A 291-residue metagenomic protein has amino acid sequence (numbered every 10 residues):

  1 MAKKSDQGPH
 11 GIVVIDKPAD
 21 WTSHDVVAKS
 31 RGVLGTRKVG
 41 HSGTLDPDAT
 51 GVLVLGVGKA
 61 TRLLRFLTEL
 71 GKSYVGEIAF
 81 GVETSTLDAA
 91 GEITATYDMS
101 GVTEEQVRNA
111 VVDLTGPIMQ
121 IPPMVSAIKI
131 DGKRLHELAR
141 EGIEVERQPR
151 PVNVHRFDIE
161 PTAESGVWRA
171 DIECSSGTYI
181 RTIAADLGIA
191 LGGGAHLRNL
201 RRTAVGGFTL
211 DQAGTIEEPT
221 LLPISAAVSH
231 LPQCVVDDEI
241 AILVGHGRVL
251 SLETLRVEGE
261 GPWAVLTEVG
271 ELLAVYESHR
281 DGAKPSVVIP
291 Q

Functional and structural regions predicted by a protein language model:
M1-D16, H24-H41, L45, A49 (+6 more regions): Accessory RNA 3′-end/elbow-binding domains used by RNA modification enzymes
S30-T36, T50, V54, E144-T182 (+1 more regions): The conserved catalytic core of RNA pseudouridine synthases
K38-T68, E137, E141: Glycine/acidic-rich beta-strand-loop module
L55, G76, G132, I183 (+2 more regions): Residue-level signal for inorganic ion chemistry
R65-F80, V145-I159: Structural signature of FAD isoalloxazine-binding scaffolds in flavoprotein oxidoreductases
F66-P122: Acidic, low-complexity central loop/insert segments
P117-P122, P149, R181, G193-N199: Short, structured loop/turn "capping" segments at alpha-beta junctions
S126, I130-H155: Extended alpha-helical targeting/anchoring segments, especially N-terminal organellar/secretory targeting helices
